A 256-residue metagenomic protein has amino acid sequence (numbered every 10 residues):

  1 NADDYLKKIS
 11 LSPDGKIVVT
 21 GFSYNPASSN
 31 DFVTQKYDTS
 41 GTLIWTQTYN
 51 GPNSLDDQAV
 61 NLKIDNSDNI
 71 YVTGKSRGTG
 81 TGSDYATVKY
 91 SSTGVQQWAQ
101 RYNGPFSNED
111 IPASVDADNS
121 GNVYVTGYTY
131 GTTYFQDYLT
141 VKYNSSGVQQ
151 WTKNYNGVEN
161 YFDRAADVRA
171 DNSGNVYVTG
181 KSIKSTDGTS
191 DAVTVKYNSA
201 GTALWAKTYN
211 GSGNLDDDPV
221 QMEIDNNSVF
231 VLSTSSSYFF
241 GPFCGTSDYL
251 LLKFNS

Functional and structural regions predicted by a protein language model:
N1-S256: A sequence-level/structural motif corresponding to short, flexible coil/turn segments enriched in small polar residues
